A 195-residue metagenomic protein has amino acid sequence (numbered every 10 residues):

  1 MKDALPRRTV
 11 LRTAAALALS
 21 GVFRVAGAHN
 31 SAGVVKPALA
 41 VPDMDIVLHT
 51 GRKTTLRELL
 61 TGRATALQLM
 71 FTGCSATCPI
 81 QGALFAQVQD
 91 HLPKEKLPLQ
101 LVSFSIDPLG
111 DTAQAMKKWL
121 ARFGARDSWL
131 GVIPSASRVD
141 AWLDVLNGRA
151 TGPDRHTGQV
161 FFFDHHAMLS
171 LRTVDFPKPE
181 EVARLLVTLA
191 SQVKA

Functional and structural regions predicted by a protein language model:
M1-A18: N-terminal secretory signal peptides and thylakoid transit peptides that target proteins across membranes
V22-D43: N-proximal helix/coil linker or "cap" segments that precede and/or mark the start of modular domains
D45-A64: A short beta-strand-turn-helix
L59-T77: Short active-site neighborhood of thiol/selenol oxidoreductases, capturing the structured segment around
P79-L92: Typically the conserved alpha-helix immediately C-terminal to a functionally engaged Cys/Sec in thioredoxin-like
P98-D111, S128-S137: Thiol-based oxidoreductase modules, predominantly thioredoxin-like and allied folds used for disulfide exchange
K117-T157: Short, internal strand/loop/helix patches that form the active-site neighborhood or redox-interaction surface
H156-A195: Thiol-/selenol-based redox modules, centered on thioredoxin-like and closely related oxidoreductase domains
